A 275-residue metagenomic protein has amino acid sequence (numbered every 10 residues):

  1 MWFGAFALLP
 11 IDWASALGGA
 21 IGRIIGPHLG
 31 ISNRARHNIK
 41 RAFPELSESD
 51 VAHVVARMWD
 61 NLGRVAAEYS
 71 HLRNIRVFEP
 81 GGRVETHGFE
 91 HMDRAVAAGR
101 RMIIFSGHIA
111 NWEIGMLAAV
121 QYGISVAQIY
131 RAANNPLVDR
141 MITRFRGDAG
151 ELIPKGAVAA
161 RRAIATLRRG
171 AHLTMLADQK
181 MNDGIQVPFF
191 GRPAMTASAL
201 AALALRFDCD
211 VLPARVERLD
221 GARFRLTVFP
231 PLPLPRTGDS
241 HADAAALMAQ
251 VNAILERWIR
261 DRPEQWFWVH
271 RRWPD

Functional and structural regions predicted by a protein language model:
M1-S106, D139, D148: Membrane-anchoring hydrophobic helices of lipid-metabolizing enzymes
W13, A35-N38, G115, L137 (+4 more regions): Hydrophobic alpha-helical segments typical of transmembrane helices and their membrane-interface/capping positions
N33-R34, R131-P136, A194-A197: Active-site metal-coordination segments of metallo-dependent hydrolases
R41, E45-L46, A52-A56, V96 (+2 more regions): Non-catalytic C-terminal accessory region of glycerolipid acyltransferases and related lyso-lipid remodeling enzymes
V51, N134, V138, L247: Hydrophobic (often cysteine-bearing) scaffold residues that line and stabilize catalytic clefts of nucleotide/cofactor
G82-E85, I109, N135, I153-A157 (+2 more regions): A conditional alpha-helix N-cap/helix-loop micro-motif detector
M92-D93, M116-L117, I142-T143, A163-I164 (+1 more regions): Short amphipathic alpha-helical segments and helix-helix/interface helices
A98-G156, N182-V187, R218: Catalytic core of membrane glycerolipid acyltransferases/transacylases, capturing the structured, soluble-facing
